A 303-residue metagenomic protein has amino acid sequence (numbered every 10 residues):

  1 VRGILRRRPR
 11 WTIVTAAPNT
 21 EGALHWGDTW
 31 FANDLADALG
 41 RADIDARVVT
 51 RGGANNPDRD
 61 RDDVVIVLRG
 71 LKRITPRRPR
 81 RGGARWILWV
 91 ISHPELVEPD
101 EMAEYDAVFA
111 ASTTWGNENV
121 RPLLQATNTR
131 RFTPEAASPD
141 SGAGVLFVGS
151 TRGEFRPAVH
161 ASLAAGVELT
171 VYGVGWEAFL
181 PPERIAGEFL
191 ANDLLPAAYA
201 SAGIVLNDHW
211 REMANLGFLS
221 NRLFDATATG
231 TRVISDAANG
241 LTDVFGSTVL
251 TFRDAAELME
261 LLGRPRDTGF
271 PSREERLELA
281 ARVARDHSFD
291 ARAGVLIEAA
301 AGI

Functional and structural regions predicted by a protein language model:
V1-P9: Non-catalytic membrane-proximal stalk/linker segments that position and tether the catalytic domains
P9-I13, A46, G142-G144, E168: Residues that mark the start of a beta-strand
T12-N119, R131-F132, N215: Extended catalytic core of nucleotide-activated donor transferases of GT-like folds
T12-T20, W30-D34, L39-A42, R47-T50 (+1 more regions): Catalytic binding pocket for nucleotide-activated donors in carbohydrate/polymer assembly enzymes
L24-W30, D37, T129-S201, E212-M213: Conserved catalytic-core segment of nucleotide-activated headgroup transferases in glycan assembly
A36, R73-R80, L96-M102, F155-L163 (+4 more regions): Short amphipathic alpha-helical segments and helix-helix/interface helices
I66, I87, A107-F109, R121 (+5 more regions): Hydrophobic/aromatic beta-strand patches that form the interior of the parallel beta-sheet core in alpha/beta enzyme
L123-A126: Carbohydrate-associated surface elements
